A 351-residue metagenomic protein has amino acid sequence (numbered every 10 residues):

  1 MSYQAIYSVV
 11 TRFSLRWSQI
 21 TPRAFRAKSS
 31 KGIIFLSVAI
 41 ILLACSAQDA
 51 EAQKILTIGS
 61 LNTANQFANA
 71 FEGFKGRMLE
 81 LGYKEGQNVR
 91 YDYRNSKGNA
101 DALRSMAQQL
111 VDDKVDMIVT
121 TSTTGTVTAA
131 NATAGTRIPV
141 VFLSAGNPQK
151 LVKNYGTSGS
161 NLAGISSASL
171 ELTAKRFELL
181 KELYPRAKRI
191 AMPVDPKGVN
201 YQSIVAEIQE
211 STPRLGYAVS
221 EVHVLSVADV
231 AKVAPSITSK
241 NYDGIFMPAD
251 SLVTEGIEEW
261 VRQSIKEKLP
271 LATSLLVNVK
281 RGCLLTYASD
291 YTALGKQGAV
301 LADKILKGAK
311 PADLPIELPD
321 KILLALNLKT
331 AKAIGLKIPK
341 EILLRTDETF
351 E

Functional and structural regions predicted by a protein language model:
M1-E351: Short hydrophobic alpha-helices and adjacent helix-cap/hinge residues
